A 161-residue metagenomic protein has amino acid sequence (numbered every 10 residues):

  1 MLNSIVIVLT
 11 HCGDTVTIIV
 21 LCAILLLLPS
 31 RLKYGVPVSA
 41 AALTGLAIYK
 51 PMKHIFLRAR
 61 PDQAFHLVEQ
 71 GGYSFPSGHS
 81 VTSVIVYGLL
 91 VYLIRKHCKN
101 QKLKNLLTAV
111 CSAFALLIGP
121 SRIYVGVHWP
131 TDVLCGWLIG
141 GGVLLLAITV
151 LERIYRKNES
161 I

Functional and structural regions predicted by a protein language model:
M1-Y73, V81-T82, L89-K96, N105-A109: Hydrophobic alpha-helical bundle signature of multipass membrane enzymes
L21-C22, F65-I161: Membrane-embedded catalytic cores of phosphoryl/pyrophosphoryl-handling enzymes
